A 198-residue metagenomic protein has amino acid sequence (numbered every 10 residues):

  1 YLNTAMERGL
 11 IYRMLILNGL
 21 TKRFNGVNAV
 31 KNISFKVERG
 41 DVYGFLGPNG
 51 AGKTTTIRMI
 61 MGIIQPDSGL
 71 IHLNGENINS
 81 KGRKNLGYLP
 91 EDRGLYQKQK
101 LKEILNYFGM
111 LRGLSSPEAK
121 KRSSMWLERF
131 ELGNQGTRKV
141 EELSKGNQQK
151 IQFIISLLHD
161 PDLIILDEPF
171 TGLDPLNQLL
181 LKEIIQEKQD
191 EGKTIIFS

Functional and structural regions predicted by a protein language model:
M61: Helix-to-loop junction immediately C-terminal to a conserved catalytic motif
G69-K84: Conserved ABC transporter NBD signature motif
N106, M110, P117-Q135: Conserved ABC ATPase "signature" region
K139-L143: Conserved ABC ATPase signature
F153: Hydrophobic anchor residue at the start of the ABC signature
I164-E168, L173: Catalytic Walker B motif of ABC-type/P-loop ATPase nucleotide-binding domains
